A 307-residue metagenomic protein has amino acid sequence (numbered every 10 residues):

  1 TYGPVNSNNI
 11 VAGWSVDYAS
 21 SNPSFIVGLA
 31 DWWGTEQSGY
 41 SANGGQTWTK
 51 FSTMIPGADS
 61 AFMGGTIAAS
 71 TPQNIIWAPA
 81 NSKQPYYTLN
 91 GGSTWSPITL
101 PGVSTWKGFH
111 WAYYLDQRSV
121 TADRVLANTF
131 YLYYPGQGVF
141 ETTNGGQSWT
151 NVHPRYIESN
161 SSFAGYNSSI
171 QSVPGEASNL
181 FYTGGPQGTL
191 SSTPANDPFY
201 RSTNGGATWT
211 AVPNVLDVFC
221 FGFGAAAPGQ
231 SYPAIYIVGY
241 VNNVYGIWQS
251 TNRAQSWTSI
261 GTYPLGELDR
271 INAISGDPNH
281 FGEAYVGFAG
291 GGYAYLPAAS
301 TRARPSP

Functional and structural regions predicted by a protein language model:
T1, S41-A42, T88-L89, T142-T143 (+4 more regions): Conserved Ser/Thr-centered positions that define the repeating blades of beta-propeller domains
S7-G13, P56-M63, S104-L115, E158-N167 (+2 more regions): Short glycine-/Asp-/Thr-/Trp-enriched loop segments that recur within the blades of beta-propeller repeat domains
N8-V11, P213-G222, S256-P278: Conserved blade-ending motifs and adjacent loop-strand segments that build the rim/top face of beta-propeller domains
W14-S24, G64-P72, A112-L126, S168-E176 (+2 more regions): Structural signature of eukaryotic scaffold interfaces centered on beta-propeller domains
N22-G28, P72-A78, L126-L132, E176-Y182 (+2 more regions): Entry beta-strands of beta-propeller and related beta-repeat scaffolds
D31-T35, S82-P85, Q137-G138, P186-P194 (+2 more regions): Short glycine/acidic-enriched loop and turn motifs that connect beta-strands
G175-T203, W209-T258: Loop/turn-rich, solvent-exposed surfaces of beta-rich toroidal or solenoidal domains
L265-R304: Blade-level signature of beta-propeller repeat domains, shared across WD40, Kelch, NHL, RCC1 and BNR/Asp-box propellers
